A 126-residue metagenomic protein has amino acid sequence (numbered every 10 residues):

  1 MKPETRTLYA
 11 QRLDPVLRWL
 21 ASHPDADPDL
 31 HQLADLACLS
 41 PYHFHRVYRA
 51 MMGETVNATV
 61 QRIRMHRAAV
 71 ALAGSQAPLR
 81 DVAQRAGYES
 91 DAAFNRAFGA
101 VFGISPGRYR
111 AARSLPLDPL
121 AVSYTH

Functional and structural regions predicted by a protein language model:
M1-E4, D27-V60, A83-S105: Basic/polar phosphate-binding segments, predominantly the helix-turn-helix DNA-binding elements of transcriptional
L8-V16, Q61-R64: N-terminal positioning helix adjacent to the helix-turn-helix/winged-helix DNA-binding module
P15-P28, Y48, A69-P78, F98: Basic, amphipathic alpha-helical hairpins
D25, G53, M65, A77 (+2 more regions): Residue-level marker of structural boundaries
N57, H66, A71, S75 (+2 more regions): CheY-like receiver
V60-A69, R108-L120: Short, basic, alpha-helical segments at the C-terminal edge of helix-turn-helix-like DNA-binding modules
T125-H126: Conserved small/polar residues in nucleotide/adenosyl-binding loops
